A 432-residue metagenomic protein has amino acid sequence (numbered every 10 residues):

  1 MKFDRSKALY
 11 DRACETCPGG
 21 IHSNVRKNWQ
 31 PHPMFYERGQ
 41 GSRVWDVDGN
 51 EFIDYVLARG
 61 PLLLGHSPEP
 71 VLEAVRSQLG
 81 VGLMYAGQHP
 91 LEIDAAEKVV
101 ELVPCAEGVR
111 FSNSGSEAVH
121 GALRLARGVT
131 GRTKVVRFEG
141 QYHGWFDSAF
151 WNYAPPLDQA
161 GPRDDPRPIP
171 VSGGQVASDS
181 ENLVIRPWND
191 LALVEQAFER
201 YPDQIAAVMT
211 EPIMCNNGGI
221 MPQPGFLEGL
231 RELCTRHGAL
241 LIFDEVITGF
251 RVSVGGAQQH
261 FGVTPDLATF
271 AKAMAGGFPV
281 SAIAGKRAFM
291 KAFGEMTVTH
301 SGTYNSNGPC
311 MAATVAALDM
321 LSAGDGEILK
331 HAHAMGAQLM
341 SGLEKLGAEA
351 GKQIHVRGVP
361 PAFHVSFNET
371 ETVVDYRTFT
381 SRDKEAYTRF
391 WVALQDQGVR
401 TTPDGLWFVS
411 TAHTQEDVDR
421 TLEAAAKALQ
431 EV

Functional and structural regions predicted by a protein language model:
M1-V432: Conserved N-terminal phosphate-binding loop of PLP-dependent enzymes in the Aspartate aminotransferase
